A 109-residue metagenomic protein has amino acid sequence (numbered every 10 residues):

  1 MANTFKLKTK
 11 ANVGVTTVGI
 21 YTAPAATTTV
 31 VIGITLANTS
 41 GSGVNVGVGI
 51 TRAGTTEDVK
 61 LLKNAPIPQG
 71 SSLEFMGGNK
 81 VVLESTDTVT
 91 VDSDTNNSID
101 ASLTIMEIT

Functional and structural regions predicted by a protein language model:
M1-G33, D92-T109: C-terminal interaction-tip segments
K8-N12, S40, L62: Residue-level detector of intrinsically disordered/flexible regions characterized by low predicted structural confidence
V30-I32, S42-V44, K63, S85-D87 (+1 more regions): A generic structural signal for short beta-strands and their flanking turns/coil linkers
I34-N38: Carbohydrate-binding surface patches
T39-G41, T95: Short, acidic/polar linear motifs in exposed loop/turn regions
G47-T51, S102-T104: Beta-strand signatures of extracellular beta-sandwich domains
T51-T56, I108: Change "in extracellular beta-sheet-rich domains … of secreted and cell-surface proteins" to "in beta-sheet-rich domains
G54-T88: Intrinsically disordered, low-complexity Pro/Gly/Ser/Thr-rich segments with frequent PxxP/GP/PP motifs and embedded
